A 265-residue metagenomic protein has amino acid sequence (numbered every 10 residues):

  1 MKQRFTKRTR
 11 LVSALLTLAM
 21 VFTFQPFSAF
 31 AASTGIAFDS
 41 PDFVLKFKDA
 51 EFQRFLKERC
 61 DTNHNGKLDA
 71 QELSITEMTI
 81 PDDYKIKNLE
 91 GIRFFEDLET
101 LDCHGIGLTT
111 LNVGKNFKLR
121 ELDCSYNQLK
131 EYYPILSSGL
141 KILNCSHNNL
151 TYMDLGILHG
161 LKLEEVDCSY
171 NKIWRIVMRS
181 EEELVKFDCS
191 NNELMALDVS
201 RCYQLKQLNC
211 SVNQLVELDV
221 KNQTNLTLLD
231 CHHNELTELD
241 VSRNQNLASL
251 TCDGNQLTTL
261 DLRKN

Functional and structural regions predicted by a protein language model:
K2-K7, L11, L15-L16, M20-F22 (+6 more regions): N-terminal capping/linker segments that flank leucine-rich repeat
F30, L262-N265: Short, intrinsically disordered, charge-balanced linker/junction segments flanking boundaries in proteins
T76-P81, L101-C103, R120-C124, K141-C145 (+5 more regions): Conserved hydrophobic beta-strand positions in leucine-rich repeat
L89-I92, L111-V113, Y132, M153-L155 (+5 more regions): Canonical leucine-rich repeat
F95-D97, N116-L119, L136-L140, L158-K162 (+5 more regions): Leucine-rich repeat
